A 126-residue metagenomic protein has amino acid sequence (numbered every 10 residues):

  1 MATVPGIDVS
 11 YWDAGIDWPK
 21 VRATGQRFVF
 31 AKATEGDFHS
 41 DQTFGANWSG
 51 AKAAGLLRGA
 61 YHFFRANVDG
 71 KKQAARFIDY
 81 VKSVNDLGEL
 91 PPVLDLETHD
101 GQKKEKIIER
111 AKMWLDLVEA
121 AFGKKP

Functional and structural regions predicted by a protein language model:
A2-A121: Substrate-binding cleft of extracellular glycoside hydrolase catalytic domains
F122-P126: Aromatic-lined carbohydrate-recognition surfaces of secreted/lumenal glycan-active proteins
